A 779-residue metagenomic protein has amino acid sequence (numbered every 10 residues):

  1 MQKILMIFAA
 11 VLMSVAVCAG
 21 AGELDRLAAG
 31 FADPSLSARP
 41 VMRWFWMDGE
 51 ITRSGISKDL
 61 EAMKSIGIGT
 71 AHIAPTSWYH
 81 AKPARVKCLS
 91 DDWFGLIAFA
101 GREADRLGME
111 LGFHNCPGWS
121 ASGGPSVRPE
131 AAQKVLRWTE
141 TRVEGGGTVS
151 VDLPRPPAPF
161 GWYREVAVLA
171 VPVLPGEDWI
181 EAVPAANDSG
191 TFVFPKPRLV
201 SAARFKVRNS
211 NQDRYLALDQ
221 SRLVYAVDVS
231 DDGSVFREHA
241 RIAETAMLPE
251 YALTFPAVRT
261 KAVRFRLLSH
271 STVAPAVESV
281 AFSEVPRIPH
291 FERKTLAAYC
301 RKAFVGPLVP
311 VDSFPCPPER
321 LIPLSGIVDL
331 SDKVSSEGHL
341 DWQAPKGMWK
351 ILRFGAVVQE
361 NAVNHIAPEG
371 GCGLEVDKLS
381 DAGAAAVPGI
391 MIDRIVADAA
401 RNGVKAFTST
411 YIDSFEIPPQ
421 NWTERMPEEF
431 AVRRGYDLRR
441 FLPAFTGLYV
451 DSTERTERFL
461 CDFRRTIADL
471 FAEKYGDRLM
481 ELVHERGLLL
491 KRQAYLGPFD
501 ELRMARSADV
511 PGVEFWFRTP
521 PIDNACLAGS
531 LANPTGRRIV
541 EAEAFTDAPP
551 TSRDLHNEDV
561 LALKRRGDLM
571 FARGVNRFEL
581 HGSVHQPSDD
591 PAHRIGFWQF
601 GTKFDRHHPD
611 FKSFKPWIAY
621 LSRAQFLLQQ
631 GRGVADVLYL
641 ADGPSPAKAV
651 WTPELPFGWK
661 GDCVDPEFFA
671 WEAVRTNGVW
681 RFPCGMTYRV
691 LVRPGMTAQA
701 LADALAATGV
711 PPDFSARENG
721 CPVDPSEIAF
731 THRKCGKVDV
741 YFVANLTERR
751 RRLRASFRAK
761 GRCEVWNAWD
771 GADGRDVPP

Functional and structural regions predicted by a protein language model:
M6-A16: Bacterial N-terminal signal peptides
C18-A21: Boundary at the C-terminal end of the N-terminal hydrophobic targeting segment
L24-T70: Mature N-terminal segment immediately following signal peptide/propeptide cleavage in secreted/periplasmic
P40, T52, S57, T70-A71 (+14 more regions): Carbohydrate-binding surfaces of carbohydrate-active enzymes
V200, F205, S271-S313, P317-R320: Exposed low-complexity, polar/acidic, P/S/T/G-rich flexible segments that act as propeptides, protease-susceptible
N211-Y225: Short coil-to-beta strand junction motifs in C2/discoidin
F236-P256: Extracellular carbohydrate recognition and processing domains and analogous Trp-centered ligand-binding platforms
A344-S380, R503-R518: Aromatic- and acid-rich polysaccharide-binding/catalytic face of secreted or lumenal carbohydrate-active enzymes
